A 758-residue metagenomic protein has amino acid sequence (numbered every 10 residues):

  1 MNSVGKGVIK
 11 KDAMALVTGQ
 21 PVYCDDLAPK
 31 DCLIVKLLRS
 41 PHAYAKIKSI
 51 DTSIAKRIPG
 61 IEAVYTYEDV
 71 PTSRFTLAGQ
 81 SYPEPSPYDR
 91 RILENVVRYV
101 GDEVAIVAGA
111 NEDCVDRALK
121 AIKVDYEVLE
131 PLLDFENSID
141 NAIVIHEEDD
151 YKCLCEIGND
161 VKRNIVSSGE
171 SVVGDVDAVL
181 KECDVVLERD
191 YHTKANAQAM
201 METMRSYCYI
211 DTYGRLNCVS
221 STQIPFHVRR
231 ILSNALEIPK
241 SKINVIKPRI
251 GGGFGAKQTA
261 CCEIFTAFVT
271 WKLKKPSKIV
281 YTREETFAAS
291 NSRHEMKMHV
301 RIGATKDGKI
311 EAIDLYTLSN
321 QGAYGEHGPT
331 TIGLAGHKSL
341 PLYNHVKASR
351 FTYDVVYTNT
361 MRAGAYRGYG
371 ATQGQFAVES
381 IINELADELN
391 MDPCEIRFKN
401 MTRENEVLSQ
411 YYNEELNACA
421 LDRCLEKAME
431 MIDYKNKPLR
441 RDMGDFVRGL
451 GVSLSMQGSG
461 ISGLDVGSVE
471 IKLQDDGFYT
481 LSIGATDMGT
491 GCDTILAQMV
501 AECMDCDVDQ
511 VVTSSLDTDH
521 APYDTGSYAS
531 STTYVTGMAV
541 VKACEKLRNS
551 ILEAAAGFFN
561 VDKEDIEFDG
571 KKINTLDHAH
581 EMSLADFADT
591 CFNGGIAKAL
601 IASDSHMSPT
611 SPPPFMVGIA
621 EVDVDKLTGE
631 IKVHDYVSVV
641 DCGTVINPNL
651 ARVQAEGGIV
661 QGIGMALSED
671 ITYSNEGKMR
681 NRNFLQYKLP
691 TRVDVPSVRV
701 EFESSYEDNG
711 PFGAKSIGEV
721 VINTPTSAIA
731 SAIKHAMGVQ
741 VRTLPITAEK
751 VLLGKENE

Functional and structural regions predicted by a protein language model:
M1-D160, V186, K272, L600: Flexible, low-hydrophobicity surface segments
K6, D12-A15, Y82-P83, P87 (+6 more regions): Glycine-rich loop/linker segments at domain edges
Y67-E68, E237-K242, K272-S277, K306 (+3 more regions): C-terminal catalytic domains of large/alpha subunits in multi-subunit enzymes
R74-G79, A118-A121, R229-I231, F254-A260 (+12 more regions): Short acidic, glycine/serine/threonine-rich loops at helix termini
N95-V96, P239-K242, I246-K247, W271-T282 (+1 more regions): Conserved catalytic cysteine-centered active-site region of acyl-thioester-dependent Claisen-condensing enzymes
I145-L236, M401-F478, R680-E701: Helix-loop-helix junctions that connect adjacent transmembrane helices in secondary transporters/permeases, recognized
R230, G251-K274, K278-I279, C492-V500: Thiamine diphosphate
